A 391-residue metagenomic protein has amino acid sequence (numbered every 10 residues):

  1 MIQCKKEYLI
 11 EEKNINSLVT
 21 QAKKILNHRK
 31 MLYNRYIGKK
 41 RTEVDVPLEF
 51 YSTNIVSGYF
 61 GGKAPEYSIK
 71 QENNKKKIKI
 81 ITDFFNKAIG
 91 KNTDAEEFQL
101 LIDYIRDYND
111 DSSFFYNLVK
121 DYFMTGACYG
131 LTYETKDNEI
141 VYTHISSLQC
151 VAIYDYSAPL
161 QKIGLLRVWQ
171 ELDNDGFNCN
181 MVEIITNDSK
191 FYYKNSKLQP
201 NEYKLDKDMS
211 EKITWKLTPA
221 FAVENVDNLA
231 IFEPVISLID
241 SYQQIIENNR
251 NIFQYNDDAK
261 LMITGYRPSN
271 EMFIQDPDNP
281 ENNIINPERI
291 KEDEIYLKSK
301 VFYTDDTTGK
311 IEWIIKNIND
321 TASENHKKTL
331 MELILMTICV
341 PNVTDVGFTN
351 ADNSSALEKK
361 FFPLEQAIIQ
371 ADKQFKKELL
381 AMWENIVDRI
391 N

Functional and structural regions predicted by a protein language model:
M1-H144: Extended, helix-rich architectural segments
M1-K39, P200-P234, Y242: N-terminal start-of-domain structural block
E12, A95, I105-S113, K120 (+5 more regions): Generic detection of long, well-ordered alpha-helical segments
Y59, E72, F84-A88, N92 (+8 more regions): Generic structural signal for hydrophobic core residues of well-folded globular domains
S112-L118, N319-N391: C-terminal amphipathic alpha-helical
V119-M124, D155-S157, D173-N174, R250-Q254 (+1 more regions): A general structural signal for short secondary-structure junctions and capping/turn motifs
Y129-I231: Extended, regular secondary-structure scaffolds
E211-A356: Extended, charged amphipathic alpha-helical segments
